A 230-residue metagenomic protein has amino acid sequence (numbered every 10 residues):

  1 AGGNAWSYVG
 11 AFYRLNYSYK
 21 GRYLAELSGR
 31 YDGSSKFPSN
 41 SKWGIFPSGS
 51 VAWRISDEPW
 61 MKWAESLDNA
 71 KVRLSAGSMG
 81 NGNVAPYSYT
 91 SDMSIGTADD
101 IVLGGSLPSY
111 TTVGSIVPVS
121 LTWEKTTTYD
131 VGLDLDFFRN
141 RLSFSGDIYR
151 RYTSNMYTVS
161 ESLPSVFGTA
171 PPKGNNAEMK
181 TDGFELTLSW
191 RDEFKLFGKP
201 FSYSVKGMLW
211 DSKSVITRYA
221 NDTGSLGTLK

Functional and structural regions predicted by a protein language model:
A1-K230: Extracellular/periplasmic, surface-exposed regions of secreted and cell-surface proteins
